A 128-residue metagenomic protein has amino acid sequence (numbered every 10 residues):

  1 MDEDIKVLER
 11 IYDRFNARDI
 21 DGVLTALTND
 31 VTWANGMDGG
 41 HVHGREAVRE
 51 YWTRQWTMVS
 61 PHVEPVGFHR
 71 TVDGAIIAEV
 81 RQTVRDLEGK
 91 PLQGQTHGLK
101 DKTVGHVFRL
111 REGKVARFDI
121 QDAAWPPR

Functional and structural regions predicted by a protein language model:
M1-N29, R128: Short, low-complexity N-terminal intrinsically disordered segments enriched in polar/charged residues
D2-K6, T53-R128: A beta-strand edge to alpha-helix "cap/lid" segment located at domain peripheries
I5, D21-L24, T28-G74: A solvent-exposed, acidic/Ser-Thr-rich amphipathic alpha-helical stretch
D19, W33, I120-A124: Poly-acidic low-complexity segments
